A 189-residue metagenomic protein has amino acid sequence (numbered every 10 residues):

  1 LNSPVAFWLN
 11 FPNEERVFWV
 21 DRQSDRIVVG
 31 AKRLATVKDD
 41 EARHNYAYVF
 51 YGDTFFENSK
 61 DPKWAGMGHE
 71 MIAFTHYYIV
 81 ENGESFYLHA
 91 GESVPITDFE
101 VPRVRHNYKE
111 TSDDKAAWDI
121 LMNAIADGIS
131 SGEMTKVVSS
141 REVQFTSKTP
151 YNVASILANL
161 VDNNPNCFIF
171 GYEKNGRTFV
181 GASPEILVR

Functional and structural regions predicted by a protein language model:
L1-R189: Signature of the chorismate-utilizing enzyme
